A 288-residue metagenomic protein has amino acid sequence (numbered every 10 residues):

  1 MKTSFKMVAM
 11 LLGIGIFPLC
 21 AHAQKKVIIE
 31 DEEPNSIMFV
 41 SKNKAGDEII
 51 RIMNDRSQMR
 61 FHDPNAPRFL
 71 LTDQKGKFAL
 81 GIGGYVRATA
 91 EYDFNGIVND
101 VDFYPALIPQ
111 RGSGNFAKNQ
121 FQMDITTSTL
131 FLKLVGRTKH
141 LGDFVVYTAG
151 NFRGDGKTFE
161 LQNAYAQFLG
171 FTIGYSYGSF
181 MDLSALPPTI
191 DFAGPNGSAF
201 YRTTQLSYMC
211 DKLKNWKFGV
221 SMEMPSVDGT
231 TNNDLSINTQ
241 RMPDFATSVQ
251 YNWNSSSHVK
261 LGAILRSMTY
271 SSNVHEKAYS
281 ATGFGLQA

Functional and structural regions predicted by a protein language model:
M1-V27: Bacterial Sec-dependent N-terminal signal peptides
A23-F94: N-terminal periplasmic/intermembrane-space "pro-region" immediately following the signal or transit peptide
H62, L107-S113, L183-I190, M222-T231 (+1 more regions): Flexible, solvent-exposed coil segments and beta strand-coil junctions, predominantly the extracellular/periplasmic
D73-D102, S113-V227, R241, A246 (+1 more regions): Outer membrane beta-barrel
F94-V98, N232, N273: Outer-membrane beta-barrel and related beta-rich outer-membrane complex signature in Gram-negative bacteria
N99-Y104, L235-I237, H275-Y279: Flexible, surface-exposed loop regions and adjacent strand-edge segments of Gram-negative outer-membrane beta-barrel
F159, N238, M242, Y279-G283: Active-site-proximal structural scaffolding
N252-A288: Detector for outer-membrane/organellar transmembrane beta-barrel domains, recognizing the amphipathic beta-strand
